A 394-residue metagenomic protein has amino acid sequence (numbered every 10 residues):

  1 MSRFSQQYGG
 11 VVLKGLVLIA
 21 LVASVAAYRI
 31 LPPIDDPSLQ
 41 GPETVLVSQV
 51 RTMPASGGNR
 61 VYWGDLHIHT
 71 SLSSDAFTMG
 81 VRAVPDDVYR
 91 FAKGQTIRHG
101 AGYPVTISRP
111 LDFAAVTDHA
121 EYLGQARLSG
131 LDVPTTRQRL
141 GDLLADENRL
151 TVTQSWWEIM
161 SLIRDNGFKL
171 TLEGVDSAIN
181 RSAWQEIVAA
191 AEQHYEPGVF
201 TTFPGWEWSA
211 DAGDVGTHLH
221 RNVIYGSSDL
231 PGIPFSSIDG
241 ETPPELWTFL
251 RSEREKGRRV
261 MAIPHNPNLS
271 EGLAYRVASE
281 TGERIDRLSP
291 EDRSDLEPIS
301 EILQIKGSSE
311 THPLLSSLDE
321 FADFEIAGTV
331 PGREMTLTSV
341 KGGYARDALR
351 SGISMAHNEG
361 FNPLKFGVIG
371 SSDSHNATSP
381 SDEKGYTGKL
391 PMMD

Functional and structural regions predicted by a protein language model:
M1, S5, V25, N59-R60: Generic intrinsically disordered, low-complexity segments enriched for polar/acidic and small residues
S2-L18: N-terminal Sec-pathway targeting helices
G10, A27-D394: Extended, charged catalytic domains and RNA/DNA-binding interfaces, predominantly in divalent-metal-using enzymes
I19-R29: Hydrophobic alpha-helical membrane-insertion segments, chiefly the h-region of N-terminal signal peptides
